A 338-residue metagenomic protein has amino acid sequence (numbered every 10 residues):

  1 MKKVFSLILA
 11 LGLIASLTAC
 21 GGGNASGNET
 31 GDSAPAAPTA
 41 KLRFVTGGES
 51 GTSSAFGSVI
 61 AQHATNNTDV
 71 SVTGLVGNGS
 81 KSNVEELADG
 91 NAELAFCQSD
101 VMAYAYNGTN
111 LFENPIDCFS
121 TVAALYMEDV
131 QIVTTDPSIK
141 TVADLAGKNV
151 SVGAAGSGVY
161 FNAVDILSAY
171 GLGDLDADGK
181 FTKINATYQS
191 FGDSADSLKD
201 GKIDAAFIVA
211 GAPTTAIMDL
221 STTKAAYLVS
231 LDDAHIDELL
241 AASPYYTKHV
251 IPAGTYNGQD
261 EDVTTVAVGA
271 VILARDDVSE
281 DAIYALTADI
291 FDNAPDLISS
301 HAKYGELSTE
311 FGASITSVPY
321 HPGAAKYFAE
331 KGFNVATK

Functional and structural regions predicted by a protein language model:
M1-K41, K338: Short, low-complexity disordered leader/linker segments with a strong preference for bacterial N-terminal type II
T39, F56, D193, D200 (+6 more regions): An extracytoplasmic/periplasmic, membrane-proximal ligand-sensing/linker region
T39-N66, S71-T73, E128-D200, S314 (+1 more regions): Bilobed "Venus flytrap"/periplasmic-binding protein-like clamshell domains and structurally analogous long
V70-S82: Early extracytoplasmic/lumenal segment of secretory-pathway proteins
E86-A124: N-terminal segment of the mature folded domain
S99-V101, G108-N110, D117, P137-S138 (+2 more regions): Pocket-lining segment of extracytoplasmic ligand-binding domains
L125-E128, V266-A267: Short, solvent-exposed loop/turn segments at the edges of secondary structure
N149-I166, Y246-S317: Ligand-binding clefts/hinges and TM-proximal coupling segments of bilobed small-molecule sensing domains
